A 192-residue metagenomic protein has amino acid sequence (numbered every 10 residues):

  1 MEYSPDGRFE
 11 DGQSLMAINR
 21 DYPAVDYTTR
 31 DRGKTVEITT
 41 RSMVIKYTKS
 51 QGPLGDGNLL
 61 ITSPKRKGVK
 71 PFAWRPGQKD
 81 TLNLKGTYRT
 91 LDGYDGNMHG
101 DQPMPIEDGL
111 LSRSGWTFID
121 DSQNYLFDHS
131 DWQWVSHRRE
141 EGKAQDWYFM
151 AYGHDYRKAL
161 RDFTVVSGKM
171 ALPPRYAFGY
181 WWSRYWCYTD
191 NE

Functional and structural regions predicted by a protein language model:
M1-G33: A low-complexity, Ser/Thr/Gly/Pro-enriched, surface-exposed linker/loop concept that marks segments flanking
T29-R175, S183-Y185: Catalytic and substrate-binding clefts that recognize carbohydrates or anionic sugar/phosphate headgroups
Y180: Conserved, well-structured core segments
Y188-E192: Short, acidic/polar
